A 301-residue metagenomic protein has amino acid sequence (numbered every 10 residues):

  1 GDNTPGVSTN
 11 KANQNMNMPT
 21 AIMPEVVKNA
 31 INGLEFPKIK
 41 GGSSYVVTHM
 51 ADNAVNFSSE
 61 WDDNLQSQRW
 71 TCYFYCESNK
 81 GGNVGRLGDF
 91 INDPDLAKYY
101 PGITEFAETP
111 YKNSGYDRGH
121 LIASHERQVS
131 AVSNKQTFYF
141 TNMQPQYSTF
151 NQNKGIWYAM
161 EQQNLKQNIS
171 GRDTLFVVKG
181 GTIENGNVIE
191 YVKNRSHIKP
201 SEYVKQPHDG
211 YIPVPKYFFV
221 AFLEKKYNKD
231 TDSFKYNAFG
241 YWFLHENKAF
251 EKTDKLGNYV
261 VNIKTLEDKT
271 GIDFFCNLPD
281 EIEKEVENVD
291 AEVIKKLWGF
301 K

Functional and structural regions predicted by a protein language model:
G1-K301: Domain-level detector for secreted/extracellular nuclease and nuclease-toxin modules, and for the ENPP-like C-terminal
